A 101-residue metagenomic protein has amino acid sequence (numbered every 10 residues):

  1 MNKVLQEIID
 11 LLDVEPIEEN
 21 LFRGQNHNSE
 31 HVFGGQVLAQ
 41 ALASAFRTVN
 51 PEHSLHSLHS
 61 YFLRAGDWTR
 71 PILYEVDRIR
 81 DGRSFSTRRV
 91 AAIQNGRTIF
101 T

Functional and structural regions predicted by a protein language model:
M1-T101: Terminal targeting signals and extreme-terminal segments of soluble enzymes
